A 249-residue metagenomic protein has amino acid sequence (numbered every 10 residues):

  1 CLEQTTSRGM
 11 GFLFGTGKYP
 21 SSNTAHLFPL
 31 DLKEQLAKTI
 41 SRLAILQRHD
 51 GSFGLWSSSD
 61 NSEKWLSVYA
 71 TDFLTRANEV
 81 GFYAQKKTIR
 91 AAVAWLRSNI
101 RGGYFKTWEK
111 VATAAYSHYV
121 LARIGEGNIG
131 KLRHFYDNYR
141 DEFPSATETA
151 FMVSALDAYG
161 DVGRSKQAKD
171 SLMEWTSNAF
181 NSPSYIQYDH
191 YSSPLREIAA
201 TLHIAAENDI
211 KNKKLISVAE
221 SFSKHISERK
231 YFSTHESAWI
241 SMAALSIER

Functional and structural regions predicted by a protein language model:
C1-R249: Large, well-folded core regions of big proteins
